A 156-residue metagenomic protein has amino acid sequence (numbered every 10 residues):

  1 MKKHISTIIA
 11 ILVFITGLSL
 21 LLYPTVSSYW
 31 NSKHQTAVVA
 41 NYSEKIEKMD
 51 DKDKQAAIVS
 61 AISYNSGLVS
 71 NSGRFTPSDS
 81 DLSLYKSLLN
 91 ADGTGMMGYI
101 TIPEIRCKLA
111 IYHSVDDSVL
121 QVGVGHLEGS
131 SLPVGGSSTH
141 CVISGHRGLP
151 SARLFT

Functional and structural regions predicted by a protein language model:
K3, T7, V13-T156: Solvent-exposed, non-transmembrane regions of membrane-associated and secreted proteins
